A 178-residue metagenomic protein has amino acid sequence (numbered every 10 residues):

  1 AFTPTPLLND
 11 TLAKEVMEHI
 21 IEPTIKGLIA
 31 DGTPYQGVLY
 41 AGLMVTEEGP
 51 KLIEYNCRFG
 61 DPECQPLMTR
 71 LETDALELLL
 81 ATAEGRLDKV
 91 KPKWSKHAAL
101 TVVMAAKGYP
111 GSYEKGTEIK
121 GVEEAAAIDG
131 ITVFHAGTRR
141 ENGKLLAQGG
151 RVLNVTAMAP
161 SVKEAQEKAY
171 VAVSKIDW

Functional and structural regions predicted by a protein language model:
A1-C64: Internal nucleotide-binding/catalytic subdomain
P4, H19-I21, K51, Y55 (+5 more regions): Alpha-helical context
T5-E18, D61-A81, T117-V133, I176: Gly/Ser/Thr-rich active-site loops/lids in small-molecule metabolic enzymes that frequently grip phosphoryl groups
P23-D31, T46, R70, D74 (+4 more regions): Change "in soluble alpha/beta enzymes" to "in soluble alpha/beta proteins
Y35, L43, L71-D74, W94 (+1 more regions): A sequence-level detector of short, solvent-exposed, charge-rich linear segments
N56-L67, G108-P110, R139-R140: Glycine-rich phosphate/pyrophosphate-binding beta-alpha loops
A81-W178: Peripheral (often C-terminal) accessory segments that flank ATP-dependent C-N-forming ligase machineries
